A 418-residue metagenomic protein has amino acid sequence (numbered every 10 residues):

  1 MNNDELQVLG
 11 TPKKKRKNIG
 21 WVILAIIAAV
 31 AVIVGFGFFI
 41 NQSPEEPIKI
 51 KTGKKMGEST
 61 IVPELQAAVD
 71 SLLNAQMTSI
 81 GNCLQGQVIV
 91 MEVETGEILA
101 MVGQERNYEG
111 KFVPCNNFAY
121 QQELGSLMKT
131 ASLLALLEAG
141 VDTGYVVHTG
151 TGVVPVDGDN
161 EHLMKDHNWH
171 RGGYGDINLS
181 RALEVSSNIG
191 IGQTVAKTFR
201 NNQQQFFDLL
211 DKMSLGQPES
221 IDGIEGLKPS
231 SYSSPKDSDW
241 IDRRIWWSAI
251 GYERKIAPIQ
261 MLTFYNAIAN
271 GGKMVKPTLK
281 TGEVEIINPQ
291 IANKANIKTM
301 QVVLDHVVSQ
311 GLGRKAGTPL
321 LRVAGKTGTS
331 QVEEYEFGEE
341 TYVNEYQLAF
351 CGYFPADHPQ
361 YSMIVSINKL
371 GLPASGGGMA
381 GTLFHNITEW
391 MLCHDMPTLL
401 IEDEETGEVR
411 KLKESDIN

Functional and structural regions predicted by a protein language model:
M1-F112, Q121, G144-Y145, Q205-K212 (+4 more regions): Periplasmic/cell-envelope proteins involved in peptidoglycan metabolism and beta-lactam response
D4, A31-V34, P63-L65, G86-Q122 (+2 more regions): Beta-lactam-recognizing serine transpeptidase/beta-lactamase-like catalytic domain environment
G125: Catalytic tyrosine of NAD(P)H-dependent dehydrogenase/reductases that use a Tyr as the general acid/base
I191, G371-A374: Short small-residue beta-strand/loop micro-motif enriched in glycine and branched aliphatics
A349-G352, G371, I387-T388: Membrane-interface anchoring segments and C-terminal beta-barrel signals
